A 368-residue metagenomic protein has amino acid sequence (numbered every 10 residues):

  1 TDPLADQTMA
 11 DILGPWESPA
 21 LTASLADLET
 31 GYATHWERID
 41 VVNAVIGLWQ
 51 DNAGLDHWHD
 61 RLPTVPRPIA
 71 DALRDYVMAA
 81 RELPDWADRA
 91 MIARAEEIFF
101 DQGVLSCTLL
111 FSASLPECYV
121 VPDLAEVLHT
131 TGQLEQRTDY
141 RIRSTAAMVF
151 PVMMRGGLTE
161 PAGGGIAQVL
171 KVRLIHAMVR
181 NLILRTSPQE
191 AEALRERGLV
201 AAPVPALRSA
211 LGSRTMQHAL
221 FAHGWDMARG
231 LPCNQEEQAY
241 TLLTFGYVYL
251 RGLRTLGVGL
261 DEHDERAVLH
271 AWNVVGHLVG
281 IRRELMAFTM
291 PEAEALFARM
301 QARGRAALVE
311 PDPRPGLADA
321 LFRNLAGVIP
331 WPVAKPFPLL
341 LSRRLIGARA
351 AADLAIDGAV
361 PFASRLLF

Functional and structural regions predicted by a protein language model:
T1-F368: Mature, function-bearing regions of proteins
